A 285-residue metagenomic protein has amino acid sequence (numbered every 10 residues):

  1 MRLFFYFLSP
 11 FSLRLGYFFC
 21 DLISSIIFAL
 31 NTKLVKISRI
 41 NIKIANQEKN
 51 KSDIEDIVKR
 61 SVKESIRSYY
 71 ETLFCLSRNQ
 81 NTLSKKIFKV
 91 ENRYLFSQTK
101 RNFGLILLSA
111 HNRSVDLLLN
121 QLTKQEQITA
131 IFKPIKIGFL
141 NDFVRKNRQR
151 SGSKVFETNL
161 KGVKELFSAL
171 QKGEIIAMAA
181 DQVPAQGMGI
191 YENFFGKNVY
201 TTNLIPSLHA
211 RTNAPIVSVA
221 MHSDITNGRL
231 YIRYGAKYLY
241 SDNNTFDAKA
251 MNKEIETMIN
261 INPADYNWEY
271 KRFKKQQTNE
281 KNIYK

Functional and structural regions predicted by a protein language model:
M1-S109, R145-K146, R150-G152: Membrane-anchoring hydrophobic helices of lipid-metabolizing enzymes
L3, S38, S61, L118 (+4 more regions): Hydrophobic alpha-helical segments typical of transmembrane helices and their membrane-interface/capping positions
L30, I87, A110, K136 (+3 more regions): Residues that cap or flank secondary-structure elements
K33, V90, R113, G138-F139 (+3 more regions): Residue-level recognition of alpha-helix initiation/capping sites
S52-E55, K59, Q98-R101, K124-Q125 (+2 more regions): Non-catalytic C-terminal accessory region of glycerolipid acyltransferases and related lyso-lipid remodeling enzymes
T72-L73, H111-V115, M258-N262: Juxtamembrane/interfacial segments around transmembrane helices
F103-L160, G187-M188: Catalytic core of membrane glycerolipid acyltransferases/transacylases, capturing the structured, soluble-facing
